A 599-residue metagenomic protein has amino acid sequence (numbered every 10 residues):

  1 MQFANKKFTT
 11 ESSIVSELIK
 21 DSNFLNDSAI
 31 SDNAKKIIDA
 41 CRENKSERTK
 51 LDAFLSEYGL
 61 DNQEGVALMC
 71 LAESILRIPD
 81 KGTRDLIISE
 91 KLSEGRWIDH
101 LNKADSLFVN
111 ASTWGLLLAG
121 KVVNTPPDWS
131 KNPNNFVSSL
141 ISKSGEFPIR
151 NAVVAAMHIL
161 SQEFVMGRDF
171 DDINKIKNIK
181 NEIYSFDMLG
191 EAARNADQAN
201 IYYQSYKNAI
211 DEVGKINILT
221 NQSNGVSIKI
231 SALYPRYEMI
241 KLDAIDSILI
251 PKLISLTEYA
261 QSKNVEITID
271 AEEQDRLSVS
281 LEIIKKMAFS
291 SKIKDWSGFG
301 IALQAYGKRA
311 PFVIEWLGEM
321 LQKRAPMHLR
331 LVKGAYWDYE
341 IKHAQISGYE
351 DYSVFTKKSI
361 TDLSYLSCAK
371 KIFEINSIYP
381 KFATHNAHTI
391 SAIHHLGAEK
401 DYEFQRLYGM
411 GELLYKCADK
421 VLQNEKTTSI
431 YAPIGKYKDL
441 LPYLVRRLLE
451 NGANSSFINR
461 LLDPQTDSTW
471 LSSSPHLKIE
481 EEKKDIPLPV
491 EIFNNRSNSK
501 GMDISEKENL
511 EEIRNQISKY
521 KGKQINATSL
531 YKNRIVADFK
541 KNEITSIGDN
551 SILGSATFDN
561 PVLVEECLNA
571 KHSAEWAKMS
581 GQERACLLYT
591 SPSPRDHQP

Functional and structural regions predicted by a protein language model:
M1-S499: Positively charged, amphipathic and often flexible ligand-engagement surfaces
F382, Y531, P592-P594: Serine/proline-rich low-complexity intrinsically disordered segments, especially terminal tails, linkers
Q423, D439-P442, R446-E566, W576-L587: Terminal low-complexity tails and localization/encapsulation signals of metabolic enzymes
K571: Serine endopeptidase catalytic core focused on the charge-relay Asp
Y589-P599: Single conserved hydrophobic/aromatic residue that forms the stacking wall/gate of nucleotide- or nucleobase-binding
